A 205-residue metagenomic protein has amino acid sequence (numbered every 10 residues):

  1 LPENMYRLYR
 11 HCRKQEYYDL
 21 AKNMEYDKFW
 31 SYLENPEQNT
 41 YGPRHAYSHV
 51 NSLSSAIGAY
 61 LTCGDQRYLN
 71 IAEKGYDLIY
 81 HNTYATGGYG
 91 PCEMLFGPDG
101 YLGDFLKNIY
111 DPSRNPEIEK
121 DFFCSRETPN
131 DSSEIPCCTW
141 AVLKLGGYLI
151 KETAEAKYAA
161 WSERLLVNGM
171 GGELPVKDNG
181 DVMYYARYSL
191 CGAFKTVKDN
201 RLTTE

Functional and structural regions predicted by a protein language model:
L1-E205: Glycan-recognition and catalytic cores of secretory/periplasmic carbohydrate-active enzymes
